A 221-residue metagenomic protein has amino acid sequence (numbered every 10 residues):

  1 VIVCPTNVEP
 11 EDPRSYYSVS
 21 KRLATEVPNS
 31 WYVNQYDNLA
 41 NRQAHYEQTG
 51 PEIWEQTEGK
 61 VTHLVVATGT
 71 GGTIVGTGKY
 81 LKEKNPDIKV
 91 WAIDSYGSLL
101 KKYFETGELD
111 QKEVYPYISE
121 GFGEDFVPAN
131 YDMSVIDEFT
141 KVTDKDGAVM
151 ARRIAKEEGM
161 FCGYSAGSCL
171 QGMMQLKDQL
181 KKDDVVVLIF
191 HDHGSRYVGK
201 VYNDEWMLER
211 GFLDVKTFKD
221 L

Functional and structural regions predicted by a protein language model:
V1-L23: Gly/Ser-rich phosphate-binding catalytic loop and adjacent alpha/beta segment that cradle a phosphoryl group at enzyme
I2, Y17, N29, E83-Y164 (+2 more regions): Active-site/ligand-binding loops adjacent to catalytic centers
C4, N34-Y36, A67-T68, A92-D94 (+1 more regions): Short beta-strand segments
V8-E11, Y96-K101, S195-R196: Short gly/pro/ser/thr-enriched loop/turn and capping motifs at secondary-structure boundaries
R14, Q43-E47, V75-Y80, K101-E105 (+1 more regions): Short acidic, glycine/serine/threonine-rich loops at helix termini
V27-T68, G76-K79, M133, D137 (+1 more regions): Active-site/ligand-binding-proximal alpha/beta "capping" segment
A67-G78, L100, S165-M173: Short glycine/serine/threonine-rich phosphate/pyrophosphate-binding segments that cradle anionic phosphate groups
V149-K156, D184-K200: ATP/nucleoside-binding phosphotransfer catalytic cores, i.e., glycine-rich phosphate-binding loops
